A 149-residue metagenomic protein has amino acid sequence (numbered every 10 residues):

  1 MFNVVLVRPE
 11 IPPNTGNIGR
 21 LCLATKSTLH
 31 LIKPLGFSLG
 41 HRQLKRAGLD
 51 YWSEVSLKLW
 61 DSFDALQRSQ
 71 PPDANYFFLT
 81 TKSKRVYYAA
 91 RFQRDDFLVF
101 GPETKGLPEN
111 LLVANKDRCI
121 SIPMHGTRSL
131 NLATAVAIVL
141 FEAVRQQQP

Functional and structural regions predicted by a protein language model:
M1-P149: Post-transcriptional modification and biogenesis factors for structured RNAs of the translation apparatus
